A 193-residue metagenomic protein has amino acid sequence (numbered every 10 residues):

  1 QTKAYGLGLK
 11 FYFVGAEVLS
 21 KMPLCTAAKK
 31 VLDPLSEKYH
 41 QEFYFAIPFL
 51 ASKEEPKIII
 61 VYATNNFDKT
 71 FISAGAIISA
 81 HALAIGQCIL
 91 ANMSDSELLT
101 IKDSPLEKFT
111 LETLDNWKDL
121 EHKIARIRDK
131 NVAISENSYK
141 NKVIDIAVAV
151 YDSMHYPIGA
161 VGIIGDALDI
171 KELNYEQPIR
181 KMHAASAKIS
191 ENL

Functional and structural regions predicted by a protein language model:
Q1-A4: A short LG(V/I)-centered, amphipathic sequence patch enriched for acidic residue(s) preceding the LG motif
G6-S104: Amphipathic alpha-helical effector-binding/dimerization core of metabolite-sensing transcriptional regulators
G15-L19, I60-A63, L106, N116-K123 (+1 more regions): N-terminal start-of-chain detector that recognizes signal peptides and the immediate post-cleavage beginning
G15-L19, P105-L106, G165, D169 (+1 more regions): Short amphipathic alpha-helical interaction patches enriched in hydrophobic/aromatic residues with interspersed Lys/Arg
S20-K21, L111-T113: A generic structural signal for short
E97-K108, H183-L193: Cysteine/selenocysteine-centered motifs that mediate thiol-based redox chemistry or coordinate metal-sulfur cofactors
T113-K188: Extended hydrophobic
